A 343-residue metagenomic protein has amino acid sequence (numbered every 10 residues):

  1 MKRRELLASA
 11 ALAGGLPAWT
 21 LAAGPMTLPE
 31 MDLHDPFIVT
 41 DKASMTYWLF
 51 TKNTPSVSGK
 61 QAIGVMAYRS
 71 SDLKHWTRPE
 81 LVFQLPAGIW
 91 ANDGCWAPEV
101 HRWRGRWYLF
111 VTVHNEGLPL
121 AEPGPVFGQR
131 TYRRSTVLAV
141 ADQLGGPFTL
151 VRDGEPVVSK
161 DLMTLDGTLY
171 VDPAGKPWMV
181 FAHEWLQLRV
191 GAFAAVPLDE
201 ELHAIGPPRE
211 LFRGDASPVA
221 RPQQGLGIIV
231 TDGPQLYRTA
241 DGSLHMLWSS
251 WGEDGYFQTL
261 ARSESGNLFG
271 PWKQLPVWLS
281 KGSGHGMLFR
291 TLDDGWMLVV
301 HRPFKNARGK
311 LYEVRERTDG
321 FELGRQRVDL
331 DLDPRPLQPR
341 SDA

Functional and structural regions predicted by a protein language model:
M1-L7: Twin-arginine (Tat) signal peptide motif
L7-A10, G14-A343: Carbohydrate-active catalytic/glycan-binding domains of CAZyme proteins, especially the secreted or lumenal ectodomains
